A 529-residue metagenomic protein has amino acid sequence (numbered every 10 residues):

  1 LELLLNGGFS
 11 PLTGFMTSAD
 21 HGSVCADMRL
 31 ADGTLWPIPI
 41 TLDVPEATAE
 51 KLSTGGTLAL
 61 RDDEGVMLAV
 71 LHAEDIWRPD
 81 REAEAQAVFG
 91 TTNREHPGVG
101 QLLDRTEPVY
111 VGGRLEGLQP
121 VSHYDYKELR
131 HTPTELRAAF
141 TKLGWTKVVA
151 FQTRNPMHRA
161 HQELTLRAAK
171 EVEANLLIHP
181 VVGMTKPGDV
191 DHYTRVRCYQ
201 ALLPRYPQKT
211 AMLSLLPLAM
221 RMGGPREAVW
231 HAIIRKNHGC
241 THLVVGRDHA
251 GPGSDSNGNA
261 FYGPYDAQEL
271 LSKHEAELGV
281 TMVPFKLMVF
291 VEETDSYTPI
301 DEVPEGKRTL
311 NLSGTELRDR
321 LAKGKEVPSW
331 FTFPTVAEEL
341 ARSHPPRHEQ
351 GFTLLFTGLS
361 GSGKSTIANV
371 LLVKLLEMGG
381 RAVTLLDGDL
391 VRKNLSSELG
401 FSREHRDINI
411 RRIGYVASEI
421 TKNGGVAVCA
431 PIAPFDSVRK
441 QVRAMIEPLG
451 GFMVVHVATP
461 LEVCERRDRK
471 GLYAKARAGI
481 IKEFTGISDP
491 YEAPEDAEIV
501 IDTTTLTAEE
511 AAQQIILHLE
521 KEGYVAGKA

Functional and structural regions predicted by a protein language model:
L1-H348: Active-site cores that bind ATP or allylic diphosphates and position pyrophosphate for catalysis
T17, R29, A139, L143 (+5 more regions): Glycine-rich phosphate-binding loop of ATP-dependent small-molecule kinases
